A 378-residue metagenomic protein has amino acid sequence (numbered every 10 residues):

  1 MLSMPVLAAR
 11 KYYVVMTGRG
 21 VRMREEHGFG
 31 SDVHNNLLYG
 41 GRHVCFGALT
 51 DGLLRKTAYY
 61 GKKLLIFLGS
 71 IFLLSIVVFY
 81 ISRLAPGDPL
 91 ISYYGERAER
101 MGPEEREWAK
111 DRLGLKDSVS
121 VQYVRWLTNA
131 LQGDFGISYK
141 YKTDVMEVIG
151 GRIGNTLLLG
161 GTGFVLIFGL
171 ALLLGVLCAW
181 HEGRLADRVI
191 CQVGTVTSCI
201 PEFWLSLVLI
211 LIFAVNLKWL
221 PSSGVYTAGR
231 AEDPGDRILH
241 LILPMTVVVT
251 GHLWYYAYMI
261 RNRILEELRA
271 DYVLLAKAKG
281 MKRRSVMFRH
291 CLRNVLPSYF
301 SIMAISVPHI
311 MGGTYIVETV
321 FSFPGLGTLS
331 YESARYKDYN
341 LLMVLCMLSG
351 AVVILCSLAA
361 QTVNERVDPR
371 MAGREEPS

Functional and structural regions predicted by a protein language model:
S3, A8-F67, E182-R184, T362-S378: Transmembrane alpha-helical segments of polytopic membrane transport and secretion proteins
L49, L53, L115-L172: An internal, D/E-rich "acidic patch" concept
G52, S70-V78, V353, R366: Helix-terminus/capping and membrane-interface signal
K56, I153-A186, E202, A231-S378: Alpha-helical transmembrane segments of integral membrane proteins, especially multi-pass inner/plasma-membrane
I71-V121, L217-R237: Hydrophobic alpha-helical transmembrane segments of membrane transport/permease proteins and related membrane-embedded
A85, T197-I200, M311: Transmembrane helix irregularities
M101-Q132, F321-E332: Short hydrophobic, aromatic-rich alpha-helical segments embedded in or entering the lipid bilayer of multi-pass
C191-W254: Membrane-water interface segments at transmembrane-helix boundaries in multipass membrane proteins
